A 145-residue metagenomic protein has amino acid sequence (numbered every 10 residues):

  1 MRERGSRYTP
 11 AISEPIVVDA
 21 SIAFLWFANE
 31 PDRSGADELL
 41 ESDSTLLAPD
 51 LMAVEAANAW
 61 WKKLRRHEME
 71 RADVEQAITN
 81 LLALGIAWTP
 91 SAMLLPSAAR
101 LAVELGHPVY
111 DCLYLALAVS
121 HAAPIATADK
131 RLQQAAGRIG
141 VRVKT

Functional and structural regions predicted by a protein language model:
M1-M52, K63-Q76, I139: Short, well-structured N-terminal submotif of metal-dependent ribonuclease cores
M1-P15, P49, L115-T145: Acidic, PIN/NYN-like endoribonuclease modules and their adjacent C-terminal/linker elements
R2-R7, A83-A128: Active-site neighborhoods of divalent-metal-dependent phosphate/nucleic-acid chemistry enzymes
I22-A23, M52-A53, M93-L94, Y114 (+1 more regions): Alpha-helix capping/helix-boundary segments
G35, E55, S97, Q134-A135: Phosphate- and divalent-cation-binding pockets in alpha/beta enzyme and binding domains that engage nucleotide-derived
E55-W60, A77-N80, S97: A general alpha-helix detector
N58-R65, V119-S120: Short glycine/serine- and small hydrophobic-enriched flexible loop segments
V74, I78-N80, I86-A87: Extended, non-globular alpha-helical segments
